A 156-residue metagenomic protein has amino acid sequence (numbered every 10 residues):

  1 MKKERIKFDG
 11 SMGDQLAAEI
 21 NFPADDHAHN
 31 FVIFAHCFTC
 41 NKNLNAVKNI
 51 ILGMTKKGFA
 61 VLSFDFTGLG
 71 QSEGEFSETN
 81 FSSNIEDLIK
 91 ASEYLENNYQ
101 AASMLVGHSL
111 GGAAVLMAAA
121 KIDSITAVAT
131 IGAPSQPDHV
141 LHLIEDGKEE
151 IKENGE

Functional and structural regions predicted by a protein language model:
M1-H27: N-terminal cap/lid segment of alpha/beta-hydrolase-fold proteins
G13-L16, A113, I122-E156: The alpha/beta-hydrolase serine catalytic core
A28-C37: Short beta-strand element of the alpha/beta-hydrolase
T39-I51: The serine-hydrolase catalytic nucleophile loop
N43, L69-Q100: Catalytic nucleophile-loop/oxyanion-hole region of alpha/beta-hydrolase and closely related hydrolase-like folds
I51-E73: Conserved alpha/beta-hydrolase
N98-S109: Alpha/beta-hydrolase fold nucleophile elbow
G107-M117: Glycine-rich nucleophile elbow surrounding the catalytic serine of serine-hydrolase chemistry
